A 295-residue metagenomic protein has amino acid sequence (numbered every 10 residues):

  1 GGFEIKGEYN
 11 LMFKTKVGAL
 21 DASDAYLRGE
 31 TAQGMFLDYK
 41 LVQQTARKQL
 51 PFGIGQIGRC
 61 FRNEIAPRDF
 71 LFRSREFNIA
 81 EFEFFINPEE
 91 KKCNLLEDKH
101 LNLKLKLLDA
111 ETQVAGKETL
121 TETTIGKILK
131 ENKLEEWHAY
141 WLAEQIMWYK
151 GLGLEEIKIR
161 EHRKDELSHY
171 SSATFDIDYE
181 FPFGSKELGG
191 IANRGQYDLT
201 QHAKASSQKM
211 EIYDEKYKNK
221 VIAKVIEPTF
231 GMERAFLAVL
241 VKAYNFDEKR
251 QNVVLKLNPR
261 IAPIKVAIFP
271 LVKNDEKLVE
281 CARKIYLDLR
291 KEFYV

Functional and structural regions predicted by a protein language model:
G1-V295: NTP/phosphate- and nucleic-acid-binding module
